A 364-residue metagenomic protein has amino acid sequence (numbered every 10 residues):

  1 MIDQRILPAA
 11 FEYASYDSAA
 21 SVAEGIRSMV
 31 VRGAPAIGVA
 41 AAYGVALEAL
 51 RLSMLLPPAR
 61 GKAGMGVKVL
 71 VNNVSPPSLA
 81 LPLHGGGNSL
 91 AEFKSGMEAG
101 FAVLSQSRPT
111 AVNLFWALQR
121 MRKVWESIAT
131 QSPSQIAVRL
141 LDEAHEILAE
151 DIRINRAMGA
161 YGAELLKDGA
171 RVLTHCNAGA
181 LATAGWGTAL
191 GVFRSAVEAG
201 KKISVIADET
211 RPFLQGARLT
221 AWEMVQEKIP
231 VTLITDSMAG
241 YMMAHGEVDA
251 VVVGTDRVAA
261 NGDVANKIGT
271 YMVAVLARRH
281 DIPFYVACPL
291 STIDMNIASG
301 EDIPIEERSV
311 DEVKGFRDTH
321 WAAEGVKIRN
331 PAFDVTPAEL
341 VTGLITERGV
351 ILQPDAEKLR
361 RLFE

Functional and structural regions predicted by a protein language model:
M1-M54, S89-Q131: Long amphipathic alpha-helical segments
I2, A40, F115-A117, L173-N177 (+3 more regions): Short beta-strand segments
A14-V30, E164-V172, F316-G325: Short, hydrophobic/aliphatic alpha-helical segments
S28-V45, R108, L114, T174-G185 (+1 more regions): Conserved phosphate/anionic-ligand binding catalytic regions in large, soluble enzymes, centered on
R60-G64, G85-G86: Glycine-biased, low-complexity coil/linker segments
N113-V172, I203, A207-V251: Ligand-binding beta-strand-loop-alpha-helix segment within the catalytic cores of soluble metabolic enzymes
G187-E198, A274: Histidine-anchored nucleotide/phosphate-binding helix
K202-I203, D208-E364: Conserved phosphate- and dinucleotide-binding cores of soluble alpha/beta proteins, encompassing both enzyme active
